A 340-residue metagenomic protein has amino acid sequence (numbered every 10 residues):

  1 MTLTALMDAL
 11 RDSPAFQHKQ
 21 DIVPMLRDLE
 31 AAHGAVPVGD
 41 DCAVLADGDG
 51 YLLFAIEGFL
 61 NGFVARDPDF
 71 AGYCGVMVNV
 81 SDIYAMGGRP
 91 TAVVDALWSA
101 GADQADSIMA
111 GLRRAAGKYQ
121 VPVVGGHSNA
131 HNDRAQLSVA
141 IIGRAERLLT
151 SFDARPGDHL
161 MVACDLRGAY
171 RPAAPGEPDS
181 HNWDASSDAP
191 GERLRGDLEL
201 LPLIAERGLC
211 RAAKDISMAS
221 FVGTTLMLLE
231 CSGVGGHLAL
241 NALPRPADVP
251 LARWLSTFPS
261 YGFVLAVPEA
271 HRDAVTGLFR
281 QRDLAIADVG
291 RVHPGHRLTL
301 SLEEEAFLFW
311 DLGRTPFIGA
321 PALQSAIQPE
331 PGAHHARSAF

Functional and structural regions predicted by a protein language model:
M1-A85, D158-H159, R291, F307: N-terminal glycine-rich phosphate/pyrophosphate-binding loops that anchor nucleotide-derived ligands and cofactors
T2, R282-F340: Acidic, Ser/Thr/Pro-rich beta/coil linker or hinge segments at domain junctions
V36-P37, N129, I216-S217, V234-P246 (+1 more regions): Beta-strand->loop->alpha-helix junctions that form or flank phosphate-binding loops in nucleotide-handling enzymes
L52-F54, F59-N61, R89-D179, R272 (+2 more regions): Glycine-rich anion-binding loops of enzyme active sites
D67-V94, S107-K118, G196-A205, F221-M227: Small-aliphatic-rich amphipathic alpha-helix that forms the alpha element of a beta-alpha
P172-R193: Short, compositionally biased
P190-S260: Active-site-proximal betaalpha loop/short-helix elements that scaffold phosphoryl/nucleotidyl transfer chemistry
A266-D273: Helix N-cap motif at beta-to-alpha junctions
